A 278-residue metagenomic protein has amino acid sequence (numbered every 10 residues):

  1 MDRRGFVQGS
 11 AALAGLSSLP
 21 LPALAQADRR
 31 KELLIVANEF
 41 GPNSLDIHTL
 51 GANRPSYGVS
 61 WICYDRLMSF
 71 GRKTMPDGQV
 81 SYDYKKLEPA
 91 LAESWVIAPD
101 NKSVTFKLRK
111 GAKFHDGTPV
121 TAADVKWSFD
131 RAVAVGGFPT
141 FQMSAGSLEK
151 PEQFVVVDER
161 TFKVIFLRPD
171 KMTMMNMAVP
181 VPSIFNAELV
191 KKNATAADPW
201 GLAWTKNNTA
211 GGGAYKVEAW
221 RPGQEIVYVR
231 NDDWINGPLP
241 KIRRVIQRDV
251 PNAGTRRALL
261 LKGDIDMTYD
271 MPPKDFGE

Functional and structural regions predicted by a protein language model:
M1-A14: N-terminal secretory signal peptides and thylakoid transit peptides that target proteins across membranes
L21-A25: Sec/Tat signal peptide C-region and signal peptidase I cleavage site
R30-E39, S103-T105, G213-K216, I226 (+1 more regions): Short, well-ordered beta-strand elements
A37-P99, D130, A210-G212: N-terminal lobe/hinge region of extracytoplasmic solute-binding protein
D65, S69-P76, S81-Y82, K86 (+2 more regions): Gly/Pro-rich hinge or "lid" segments in bacterial periplasmic/extracellular proteins
E93-F138, K163, R256-L259: Aromatic- and charge-enriched surface segment that lines or borders ligand/interaction sites
K107, K126, Q142-A194: Surface-exposed binding/hinge segments that line and control ligand-binding clefts or catalytic entry sites
R109, A203, D232-G277: Ligand-site clamp/hinge motif
